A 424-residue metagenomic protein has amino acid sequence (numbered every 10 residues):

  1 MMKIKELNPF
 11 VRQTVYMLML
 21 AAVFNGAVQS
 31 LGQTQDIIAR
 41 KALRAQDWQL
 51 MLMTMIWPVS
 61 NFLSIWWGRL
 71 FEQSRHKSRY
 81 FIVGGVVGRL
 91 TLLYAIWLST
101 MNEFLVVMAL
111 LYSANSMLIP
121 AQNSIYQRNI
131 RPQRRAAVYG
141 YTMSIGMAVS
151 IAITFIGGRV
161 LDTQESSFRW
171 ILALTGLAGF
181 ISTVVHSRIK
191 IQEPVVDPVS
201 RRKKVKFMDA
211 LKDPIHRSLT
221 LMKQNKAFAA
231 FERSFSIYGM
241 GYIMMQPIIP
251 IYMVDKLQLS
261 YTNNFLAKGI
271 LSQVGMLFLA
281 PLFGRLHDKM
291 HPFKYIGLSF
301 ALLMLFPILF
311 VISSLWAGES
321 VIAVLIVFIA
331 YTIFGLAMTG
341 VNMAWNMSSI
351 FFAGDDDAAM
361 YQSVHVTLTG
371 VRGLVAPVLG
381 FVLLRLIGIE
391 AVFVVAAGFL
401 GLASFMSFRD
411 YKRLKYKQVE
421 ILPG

Functional and structural regions predicted by a protein language model:
M1-R12, E193-R233, P423-G424: Juxtamembrane intracellular "pre-TM" segments in multi-pass secondary transporters
M2-F71, A227-I270: Helix-loop boundary and gating motifs at the non-cytosolic
V23, T91, N102-L118, V321-G340: Hydrophobic core of transmembrane alpha-helices in multi-pass small-molecule transporters, especially MFS/SLC-type
T34-A42, R69, Q73, Y94-I96 (+2 more regions): Transmembrane alpha-helix termini and helix-breaking/packing motifs in multi-pass membrane transporters
L63-H76, L161, F278-P292, L384: Helix-to-loop junctions at the C-terminal end of transmembrane segments in multipass secondary transporters
E72-G85, D288-L303: Cytoplasmic membrane-interface "Motif A"-like loop-to-helix N-cap segments of 12-TM Major Facilitator Superfamily
G85-T100, A301-S320: C-terminal ends and interior cores of transmembrane alpha-helices in multi-pass membrane transporters/permeases
M117-I130, M338-G354: Intracellular juxtamembrane helix-capping segments at the cytosolic ends of symmetry-related transmembrane helices
